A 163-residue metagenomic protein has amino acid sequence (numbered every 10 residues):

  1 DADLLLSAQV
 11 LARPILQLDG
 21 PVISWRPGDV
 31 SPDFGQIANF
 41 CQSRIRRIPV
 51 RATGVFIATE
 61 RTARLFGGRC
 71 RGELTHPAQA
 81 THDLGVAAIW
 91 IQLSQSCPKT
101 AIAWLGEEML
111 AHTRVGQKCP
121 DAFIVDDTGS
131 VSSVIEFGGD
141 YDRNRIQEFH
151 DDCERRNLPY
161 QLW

Functional and structural regions predicted by a protein language model:
D1-L65: Nuclease-adjacent, charged terminal/linker segments that flank catalytic cores
S7-V10, P27, L93-A103: Short secondary-structure junctions
N39-R47, H76-T81, Q95-D142: Active-site metal-binding core of divalent-cation-utilizing nuclease and nuclease-like domains
G68-R71, S132: Short glycine/proline-rich turn/loop motifs
C70-A87: A short, highly charged nucleic-acid-interacting micro-segment common to nuclease and nuclease-linked defense proteins
V86-S94: Generic solvent-exposed, charged/amphipathic alpha-helical segments that serve as macromolecular interface scaffolds
V134-W163: Basic, amphipathic alpha-helical patches used to engage nucleic acids or provide basic targeting signals, exemplified
